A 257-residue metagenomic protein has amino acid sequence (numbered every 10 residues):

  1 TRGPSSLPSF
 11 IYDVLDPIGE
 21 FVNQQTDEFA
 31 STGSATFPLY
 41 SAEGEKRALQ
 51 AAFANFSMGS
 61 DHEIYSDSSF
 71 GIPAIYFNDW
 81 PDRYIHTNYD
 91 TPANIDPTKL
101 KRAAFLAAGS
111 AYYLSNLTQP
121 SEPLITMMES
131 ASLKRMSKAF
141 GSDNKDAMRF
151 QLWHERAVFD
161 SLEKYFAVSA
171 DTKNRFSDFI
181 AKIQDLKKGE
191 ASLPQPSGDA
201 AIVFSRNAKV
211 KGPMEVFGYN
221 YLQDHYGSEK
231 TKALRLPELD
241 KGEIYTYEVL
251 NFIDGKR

Functional and structural regions predicted by a protein language model:
T1-R257: Secretory-pathway/membrane protein signature
